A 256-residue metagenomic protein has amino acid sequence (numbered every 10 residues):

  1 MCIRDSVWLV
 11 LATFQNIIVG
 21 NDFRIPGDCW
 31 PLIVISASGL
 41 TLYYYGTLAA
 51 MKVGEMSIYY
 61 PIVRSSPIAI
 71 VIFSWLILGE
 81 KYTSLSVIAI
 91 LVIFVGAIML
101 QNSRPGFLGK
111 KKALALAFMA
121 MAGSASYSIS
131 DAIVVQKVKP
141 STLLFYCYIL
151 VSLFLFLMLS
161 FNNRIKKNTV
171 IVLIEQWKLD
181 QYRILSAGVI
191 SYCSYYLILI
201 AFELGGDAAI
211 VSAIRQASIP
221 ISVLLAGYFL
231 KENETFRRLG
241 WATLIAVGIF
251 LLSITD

Functional and structural regions predicted by a protein language model:
M1-S6, S126-V151, V172, A208-I210: Juxtamembrane helix-loop-helix junctions in multi-pass membrane proteins
R4-G54, N102-L116, I149-L204, Y228-R238 (+1 more regions): Membrane-interface interhelical linkers
V7, G39-L42, G46, A69 (+9 more regions): Hydrophobic residues within membrane-embedded alpha-helical segments of Major Facilitator Superfamily
V7-L11, I62-L76, L91-V92, L150-F154 (+4 more regions): Alpha-helical transmembrane segments of compact multi-pass small-molecule transporters, enriched in specific families
V7-L9, I72-W75, S84-N102, R237-D256: Hydrophobic transmembrane alpha-helices of multi-pass small-molecule transport proteins
N16-D28, F73-S86, A132-P140, I200-D207 (+1 more regions): Helix-coil boundary and interhelical linker segments in multi-pass alpha-helical membrane proteins
I35, I62-S65, L85-I88, Y146-C147 (+2 more regions): Hydrophobic core positions of alpha-helical segments in small-molecule transporters and transporter systems
G46-I62, K81, Q136-T142, Y196-A217: Structural motif at transmembrane-helix junctions in multi-pass transporters
